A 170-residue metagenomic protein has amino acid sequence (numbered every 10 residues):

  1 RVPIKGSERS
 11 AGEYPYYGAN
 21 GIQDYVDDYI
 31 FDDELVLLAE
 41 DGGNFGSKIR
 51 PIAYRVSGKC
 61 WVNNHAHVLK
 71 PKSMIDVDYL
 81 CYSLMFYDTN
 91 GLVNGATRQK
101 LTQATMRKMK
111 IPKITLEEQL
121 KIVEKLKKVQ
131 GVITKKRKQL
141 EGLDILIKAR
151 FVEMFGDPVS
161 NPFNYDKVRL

Functional and structural regions predicted by a protein language model:
R1-G18, K108-E124, K135-L170: Non-catalytic DNA-recognition/assembly elements of restriction-modification systems
R9-A11, I30-F31, W61, L101 (+1 more regions): A generic fold-level signal
G18-M85, N94, T102-M106: A short beta-sheet element
G46, Q99-T102, L140-I145: Juxtamembrane/interface motifs at transmembrane-helix termini
D76-V77, G91-R98, L116-I122: Short, flexible active-site-proximal loops enriched in glycine and acidic residues
M85-F86, G156: Residues at helix-coil transition
